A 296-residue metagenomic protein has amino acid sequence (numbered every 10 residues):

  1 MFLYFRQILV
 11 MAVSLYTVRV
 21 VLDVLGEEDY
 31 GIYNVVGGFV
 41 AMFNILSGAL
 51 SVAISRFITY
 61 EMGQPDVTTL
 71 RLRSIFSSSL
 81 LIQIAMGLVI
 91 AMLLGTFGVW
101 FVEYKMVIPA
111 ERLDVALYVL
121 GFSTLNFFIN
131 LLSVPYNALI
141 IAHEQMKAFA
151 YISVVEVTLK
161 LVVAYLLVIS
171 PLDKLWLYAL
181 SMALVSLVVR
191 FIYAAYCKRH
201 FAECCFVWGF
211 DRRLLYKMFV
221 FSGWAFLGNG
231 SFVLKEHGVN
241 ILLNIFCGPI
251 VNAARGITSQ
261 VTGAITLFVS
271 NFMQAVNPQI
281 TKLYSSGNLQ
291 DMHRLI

Functional and structural regions predicted by a protein language model:
M1-S14, L70, S74-L81, A116 (+1 more regions): N-terminal membrane topogenesis motif
M1-Y60, A91, G95, L161 (+2 more regions): Signature of the first transmembrane helix
R6, G121, A150-H200, V220-F221 (+1 more regions): Hydrophobic alpha-helical transmembrane segments
G48-Q64, A142, F201-A202, T262-L289 (+1 more regions): Helix-loop junctions and terminal segments of transmembrane helices in multi-pass membrane transport/translocation
S78-V107, V162-L166, F191, I296: Alpha-helical transmembrane segments of multi-pass membrane transport and lipid-handling proteins
T96-V99, I108-S133, A150, V188 (+1 more regions): Alpha-helical transmembrane segments of multi-pass membrane proteins
F127-I152, W176, C197: Membrane-interface junctions at transmembrane-helix termini in multi-pass inner-membrane proteins
L175-A179, Y193-E236, Q279-R294: Interhelical loop/hinge segments that connect adjacent transmembrane helices in multipass membrane
